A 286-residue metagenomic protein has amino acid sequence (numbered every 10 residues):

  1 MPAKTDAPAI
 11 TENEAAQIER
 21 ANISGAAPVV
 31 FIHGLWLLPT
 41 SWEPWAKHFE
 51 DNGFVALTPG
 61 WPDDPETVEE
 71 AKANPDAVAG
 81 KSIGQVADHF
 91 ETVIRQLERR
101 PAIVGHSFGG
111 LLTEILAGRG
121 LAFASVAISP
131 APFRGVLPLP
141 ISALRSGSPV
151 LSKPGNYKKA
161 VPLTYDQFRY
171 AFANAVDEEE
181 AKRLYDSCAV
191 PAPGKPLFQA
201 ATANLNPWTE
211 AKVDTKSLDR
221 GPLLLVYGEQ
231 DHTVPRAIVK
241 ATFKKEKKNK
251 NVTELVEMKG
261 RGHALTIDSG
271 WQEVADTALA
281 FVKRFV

Functional and structural regions predicted by a protein language model:
A21-E70: Short, surface-exposed "cap/lid" segments of acyl-processing enzymes
G34-L37, S107, E229-Q230: Active-site glycine-rich loops that stabilize anionic/oxyanionic intermediates across multiple enzyme folds
G84-P101: Conserved acidic catalytic loop of the alpha/beta-hydrolase fold
V104-G109, T113: Gly/Ala-rich beta-loop-alpha elbow adjacent to hydrolase catalytic centers
A122-K158, F198-L205: Flexible "cap/lid" loop of the alpha/beta hydrolase fold
D219, L225-Y227, D231: Short beta-strand/loop motif that positions the catalytic acidic residue of the alpha/beta-hydrolase fold
H232-A241: Conserved alpha/beta-hydrolase "acid-adjacent" motif
V252-V286: Catalytic active-site module of serine/aspartate enzymes centered on a nucleophile-bearing elbow/loop
